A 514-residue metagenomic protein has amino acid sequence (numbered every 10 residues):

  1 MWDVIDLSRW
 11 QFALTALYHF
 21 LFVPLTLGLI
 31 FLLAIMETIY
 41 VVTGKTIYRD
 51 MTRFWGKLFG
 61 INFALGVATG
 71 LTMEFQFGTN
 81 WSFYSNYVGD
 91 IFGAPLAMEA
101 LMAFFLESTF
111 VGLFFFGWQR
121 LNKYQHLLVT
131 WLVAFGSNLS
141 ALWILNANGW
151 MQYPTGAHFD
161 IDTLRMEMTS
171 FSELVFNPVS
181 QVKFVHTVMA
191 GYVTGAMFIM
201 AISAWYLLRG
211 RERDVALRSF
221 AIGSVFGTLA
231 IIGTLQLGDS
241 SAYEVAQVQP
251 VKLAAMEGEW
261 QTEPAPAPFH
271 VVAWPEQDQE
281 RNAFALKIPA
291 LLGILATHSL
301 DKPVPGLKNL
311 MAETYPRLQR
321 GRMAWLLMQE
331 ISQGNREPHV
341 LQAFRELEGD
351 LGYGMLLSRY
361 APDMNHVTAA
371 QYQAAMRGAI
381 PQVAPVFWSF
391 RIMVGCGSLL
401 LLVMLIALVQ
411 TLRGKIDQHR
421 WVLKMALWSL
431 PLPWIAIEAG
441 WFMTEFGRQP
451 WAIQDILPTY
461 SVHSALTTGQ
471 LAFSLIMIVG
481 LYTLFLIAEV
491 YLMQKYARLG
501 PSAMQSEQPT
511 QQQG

Functional and structural regions predicted by a protein language model:
M1-L17, G44-M51, F75-A97, G149-V185 (+6 more regions): Membrane-interface interhelical loops and short amphipathic "cap" helices that link adjacent transmembrane segments
A13, D90, P178-G191, Q279-C396 (+1 more regions): Individual transmembrane alpha-helix segments
V23-L32, M102-F110, G191-A201, I392-L408 (+1 more regions): Hydrophobic alpha-helical transmembrane segments
T43-I61, Y87-G93, A97, G117-F135 (+2 more regions): Membrane-interfacial loop-to-helix junctions in multi-pass inner-membrane proteins
G60-T69, W131-P154, G227-G238, L427-T444: Hydrophobic alpha-helical membrane-insertion segments
N62-L132, G149, F446-Q449: Membrane-interface helix-loop-helix modules in multi-pass inner-membrane proteins
V111-L121, Q125-W131, L142-M151, F171 (+2 more regions): Internal alpha-helical transmembrane segments
A374, G378-W441, A472-Y496: C-terminal substrate/ligand-recognition segments
